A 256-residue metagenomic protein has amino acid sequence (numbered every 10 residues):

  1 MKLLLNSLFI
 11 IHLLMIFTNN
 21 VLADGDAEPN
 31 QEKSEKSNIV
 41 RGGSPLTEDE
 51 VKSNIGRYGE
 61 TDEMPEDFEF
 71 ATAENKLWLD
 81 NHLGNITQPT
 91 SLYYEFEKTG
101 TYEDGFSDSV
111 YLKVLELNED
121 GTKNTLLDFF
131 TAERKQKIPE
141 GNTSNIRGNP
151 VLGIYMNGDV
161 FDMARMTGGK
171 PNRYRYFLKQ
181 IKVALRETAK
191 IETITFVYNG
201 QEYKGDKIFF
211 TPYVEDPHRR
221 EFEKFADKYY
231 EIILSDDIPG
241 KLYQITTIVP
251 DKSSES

Functional and structural regions predicted by a protein language model:
M1-L8: Bacterial N-terminal signal peptides that target proteins for export
L8-I16: Bacterial N-terminal signal peptides
N19-A23: Sec/Tat signal peptide C-region and signal peptidase I cleavage site
D24-T143, G168-S256: Acidic, serine/threonine-rich low-complexity disordered tracts
G141-V160: Acidic/charged, solvent-exposed loop-and-adjacent secondary-structure segments enriched in E/D, K/R, S/T, and G/P
Y155-P171: Extracellular/luminal beta-rich ligand-recognition and adhesion surfaces characterized by aromatic-Gly/Pro-enriched
